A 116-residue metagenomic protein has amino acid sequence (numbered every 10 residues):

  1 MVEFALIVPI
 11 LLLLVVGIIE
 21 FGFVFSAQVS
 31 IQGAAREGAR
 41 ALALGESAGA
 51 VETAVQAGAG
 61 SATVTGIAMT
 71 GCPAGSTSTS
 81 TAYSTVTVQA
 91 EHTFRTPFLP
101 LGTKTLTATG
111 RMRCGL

Functional and structural regions predicted by a protein language model:
M1-G22: N-terminal single-pass transmembrane signal-anchor helix
Q28, G33-L116: Short, conserved structural patches
